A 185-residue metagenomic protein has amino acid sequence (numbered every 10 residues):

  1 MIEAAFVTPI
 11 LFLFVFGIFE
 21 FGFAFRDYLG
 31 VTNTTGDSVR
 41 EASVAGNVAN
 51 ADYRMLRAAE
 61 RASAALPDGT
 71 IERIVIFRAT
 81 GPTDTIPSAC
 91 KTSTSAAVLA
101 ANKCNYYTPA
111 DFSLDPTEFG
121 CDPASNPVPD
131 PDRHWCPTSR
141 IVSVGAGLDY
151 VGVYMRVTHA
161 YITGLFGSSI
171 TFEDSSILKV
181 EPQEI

Functional and structural regions predicted by a protein language model:
M1-F23: N-terminal single-pass transmembrane signal-anchor helix
P9, L13-F16, N33, D37 (+1 more regions): A generic structural signal for ordered alpha-helices
F23-N33: Alpha-helical transmembrane segments
Y28, G36-I185: Short, conserved structural patches
